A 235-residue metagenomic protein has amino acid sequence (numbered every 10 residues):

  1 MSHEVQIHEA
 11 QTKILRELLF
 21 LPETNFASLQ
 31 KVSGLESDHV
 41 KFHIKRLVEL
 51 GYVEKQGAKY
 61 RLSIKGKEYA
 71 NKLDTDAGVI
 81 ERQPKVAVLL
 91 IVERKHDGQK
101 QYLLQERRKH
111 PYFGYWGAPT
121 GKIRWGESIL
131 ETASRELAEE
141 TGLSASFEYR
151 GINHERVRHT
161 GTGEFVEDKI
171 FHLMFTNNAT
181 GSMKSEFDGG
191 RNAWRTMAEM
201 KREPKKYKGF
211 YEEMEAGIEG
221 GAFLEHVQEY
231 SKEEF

Functional and structural regions predicted by a protein language model:
M1-I14, D74-T75, I80: Short alpha-helical segments that sit at the start of domains
V5, E9, E17-S37, F113 (+1 more regions): Nudix hydrolase/Nudix homology domain
T12, D76-G117, A145, F175-N178: N-terminal strand-loop-strand
S33-E49: Short amphipathic alpha-helical interaction segments
L35, Q99-E139, L143: Conserved Nudix-box catalytic region and its N-terminal flanking loop in Nudix hydrolases and closely related
K59-L89, E164: Acidic, metal-coordinating catalytic segment for phosphate/diphosphate chemistry, firing primarily on the Nudix
I123-F147, H154-F210: Unchanged
